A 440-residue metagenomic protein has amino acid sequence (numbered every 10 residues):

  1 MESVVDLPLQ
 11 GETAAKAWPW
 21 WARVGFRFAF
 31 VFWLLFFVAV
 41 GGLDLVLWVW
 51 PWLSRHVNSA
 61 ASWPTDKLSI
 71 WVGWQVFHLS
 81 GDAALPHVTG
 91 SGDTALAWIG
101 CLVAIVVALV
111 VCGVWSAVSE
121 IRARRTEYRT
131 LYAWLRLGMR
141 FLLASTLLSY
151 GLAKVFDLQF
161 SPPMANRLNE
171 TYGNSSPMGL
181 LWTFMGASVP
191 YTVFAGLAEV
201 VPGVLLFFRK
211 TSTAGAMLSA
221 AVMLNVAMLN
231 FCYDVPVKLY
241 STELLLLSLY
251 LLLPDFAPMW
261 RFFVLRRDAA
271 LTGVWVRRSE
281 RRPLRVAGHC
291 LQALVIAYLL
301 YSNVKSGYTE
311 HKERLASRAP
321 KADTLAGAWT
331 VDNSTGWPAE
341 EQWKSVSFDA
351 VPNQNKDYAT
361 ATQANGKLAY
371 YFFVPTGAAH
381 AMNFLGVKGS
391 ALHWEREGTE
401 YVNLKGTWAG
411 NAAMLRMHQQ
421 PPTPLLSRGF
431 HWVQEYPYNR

Functional and structural regions predicted by a protein language model:
W33-V49: Alpha-helical transmembrane segments of multi-pass membrane proteins
F77-V107, S188-L197: Individual transmembrane alpha-helix segments
I121-T126, L253-A293: Cytosolic-side transmembrane helix boundary signature
R136, F141, S145, R277-E313: Internal/C-terminal transmembrane anchor helices
A144-N169: Transmembrane alpha-helix/helix-exit interface in multi-pass inner-membrane proteins
S161-L265: Hydrophobic alpha-helical segments
V295-M382: Membrane-interface segments at or immediately adjacent to transmembrane helices that form the boundary between
S317-R318, N403-R440: Edge beta-strand at a domain terminus
